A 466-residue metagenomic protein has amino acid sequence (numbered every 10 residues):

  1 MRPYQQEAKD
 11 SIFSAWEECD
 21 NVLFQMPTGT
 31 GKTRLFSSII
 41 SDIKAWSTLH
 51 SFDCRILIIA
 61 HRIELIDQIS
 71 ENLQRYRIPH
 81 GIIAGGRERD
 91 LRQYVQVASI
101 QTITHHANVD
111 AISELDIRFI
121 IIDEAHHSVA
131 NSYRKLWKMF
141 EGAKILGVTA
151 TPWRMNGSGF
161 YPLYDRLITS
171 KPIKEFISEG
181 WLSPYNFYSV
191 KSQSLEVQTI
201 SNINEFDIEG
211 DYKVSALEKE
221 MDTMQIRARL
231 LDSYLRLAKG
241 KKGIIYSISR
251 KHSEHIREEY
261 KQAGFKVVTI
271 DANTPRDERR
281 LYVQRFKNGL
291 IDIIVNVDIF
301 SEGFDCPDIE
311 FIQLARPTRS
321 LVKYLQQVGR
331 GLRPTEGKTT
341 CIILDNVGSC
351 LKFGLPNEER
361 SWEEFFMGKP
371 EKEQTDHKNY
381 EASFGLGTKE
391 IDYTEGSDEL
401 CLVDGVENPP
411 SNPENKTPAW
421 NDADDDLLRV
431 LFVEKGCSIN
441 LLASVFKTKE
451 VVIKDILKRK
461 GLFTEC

Functional and structural regions predicted by a protein language model:
M1-L23: Conserved pre-motif I regulatory segment
D53-L73: Conserved Walker A/P-loop ATP-binding site and its immediately adjacent core in helicase/helicase-like ATPase domains
G86-D116, A130, R134-K135: Conserved helix/coil segment N-terminal to the catalytic DExD/H
E88-D90, H255, F265-V297: Conserved helicase ATPase core of P-loop NTP-dependent helicases/translocases
H127-F187: Post-DEXD/H (motif II) to motif III coupling segment of the RecA-like Helicase ATP-binding lobe
L167-I244: Conserved interdomain linker/interface between the two RecA-like ATPase lobes of SF2 helicase motors
I293-N296, E302-P317, K323, T340-D345: A short beta-strand element within the Helicase C-terminal
G331-E358: Conserved segment of the helicase C-terminal RecA-like domain
